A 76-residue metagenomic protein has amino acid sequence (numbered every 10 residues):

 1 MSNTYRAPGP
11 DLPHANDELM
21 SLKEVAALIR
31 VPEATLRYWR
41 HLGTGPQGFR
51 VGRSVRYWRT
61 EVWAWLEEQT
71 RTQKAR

Functional and structural regions predicted by a protein language model:
M1-L42, R53-V55, R59-R76: Basic Lys/Arg-rich amphipathic helical interaction modules
G48-R50: Beta-hairpin "wing" of winged helix-turn-helix
